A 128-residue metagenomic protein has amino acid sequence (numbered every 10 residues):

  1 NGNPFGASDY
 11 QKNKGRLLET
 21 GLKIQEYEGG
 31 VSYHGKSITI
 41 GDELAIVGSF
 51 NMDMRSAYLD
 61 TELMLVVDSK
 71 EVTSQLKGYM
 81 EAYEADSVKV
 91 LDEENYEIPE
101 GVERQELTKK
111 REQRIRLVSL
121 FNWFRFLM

Functional and structural regions predicted by a protein language model:
N1-M128: PLD/PLD-like phosphodiesterase catalytic module centered on the HKD motif
